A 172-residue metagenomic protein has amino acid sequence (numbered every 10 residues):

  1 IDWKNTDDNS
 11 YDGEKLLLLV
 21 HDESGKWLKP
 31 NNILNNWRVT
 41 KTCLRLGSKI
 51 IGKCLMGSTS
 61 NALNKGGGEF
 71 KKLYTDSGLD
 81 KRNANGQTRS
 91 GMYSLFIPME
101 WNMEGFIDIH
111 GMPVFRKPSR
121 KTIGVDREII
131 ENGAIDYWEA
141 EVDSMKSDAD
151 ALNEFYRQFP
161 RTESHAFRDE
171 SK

Functional and structural regions predicted by a protein language model:
I1-C43: Conserved RecA-like ASCE ATPase "motif II neighborhood" in helicase/translocase motors
I1-D2, E14-L19, N32, T59-K172: Conserved P-loop NTPase catalytic core
W3, I50-T59: Structural recognition of the conserved hydrophobic beta-strand(s) that form the central parallel beta-sheet of P-loop
E14-K15, K49-I51: Short loop/turn elements that form and flank the Walker-type P-loop nucleotide-binding site in RecA-like NTPase cores
S24-G25, L34-R45, C54-L55, K71-T75 (+1 more regions): Short, well-ordered alpha-helical packing segments
C43-I50, F159: Short, conserved loop/helix-junction motifs that constitute active-site signature segments in enzyme catalytic cores
